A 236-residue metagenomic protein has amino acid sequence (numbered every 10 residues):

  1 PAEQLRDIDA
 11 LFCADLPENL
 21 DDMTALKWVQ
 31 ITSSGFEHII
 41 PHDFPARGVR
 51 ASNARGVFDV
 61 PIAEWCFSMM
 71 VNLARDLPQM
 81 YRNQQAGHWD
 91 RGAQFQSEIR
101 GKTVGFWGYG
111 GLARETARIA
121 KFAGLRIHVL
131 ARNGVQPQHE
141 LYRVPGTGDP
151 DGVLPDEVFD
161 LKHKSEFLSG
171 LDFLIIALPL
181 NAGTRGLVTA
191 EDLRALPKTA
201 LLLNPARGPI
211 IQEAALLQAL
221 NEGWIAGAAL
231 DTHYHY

Functional and structural regions predicted by a protein language model:
P1-A10, Q138, V144: N-terminal glycine-/charge-rich "phosphate-binding" loop or analogous flexible N-terminal tail
Q4-A10, T24-L26, S169-L174, P197-T199: Short acidic/histidine-rich motifs immediately flanking catalytic phosphotransfer sites in two-component signaling
R6-Q84, A93-Q96: Phosphate/diphosphate ligand-binding glycine-rich loop within oxidoreductases
G48, R100-T103, A190, T199: Phosphate-coordination loops involved in phosphoryl transfer and adenosine-cofactor binding
Y81-E115, G124: Glycine-rich NAD(P)-binding loop of Rossmann-like domains
A117, K121, L220-N221: Gly/Ala-rich phosphate-binding loop of Rossmann-like dinucleotide-binding domains, activating on the conserved
I127-L130, A229: Short beta-strand "acidic-cap" motif of Rossmann-like dinucleotide-binding folds
G134-Y236: Rossmann-like adenosine-cofactor binding region
